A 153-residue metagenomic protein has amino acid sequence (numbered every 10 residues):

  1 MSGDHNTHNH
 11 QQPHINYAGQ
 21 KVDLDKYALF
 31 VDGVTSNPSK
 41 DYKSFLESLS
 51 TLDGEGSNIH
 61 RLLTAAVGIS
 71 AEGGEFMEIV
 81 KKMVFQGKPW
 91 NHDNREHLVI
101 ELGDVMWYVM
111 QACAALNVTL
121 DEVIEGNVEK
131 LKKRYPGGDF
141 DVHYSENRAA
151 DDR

Functional and structural regions predicted by a protein language model:
S2-R153: Flexible "arm" and connector segments at domain edges
